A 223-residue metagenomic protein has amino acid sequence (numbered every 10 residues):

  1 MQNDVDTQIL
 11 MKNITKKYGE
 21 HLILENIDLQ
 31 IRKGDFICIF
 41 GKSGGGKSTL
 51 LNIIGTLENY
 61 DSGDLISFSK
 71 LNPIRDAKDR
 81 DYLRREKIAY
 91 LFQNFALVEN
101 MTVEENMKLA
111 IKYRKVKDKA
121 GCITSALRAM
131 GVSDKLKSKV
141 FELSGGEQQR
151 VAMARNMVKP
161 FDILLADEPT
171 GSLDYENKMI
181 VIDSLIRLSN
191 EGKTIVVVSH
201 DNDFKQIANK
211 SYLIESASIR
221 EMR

Functional and structural regions predicted by a protein language model:
I9, L24-N26, L83: Conserved structural motif at the start of ABC-family nucleotide-binding domains
G55: Helix-to-loop junction immediately C-terminal to a conserved catalytic motif
D64-Y82: ABC ATPase NBD Q-loop/coupling interface
R85, S138-F141, K159, E191: Conserved signature/switch motifs of ABC ATPase nucleotide-binding domains
K108-A120, A129: ABC-type ATPase nucleotide-binding domains, specifically the catalytic core motifs of the NBD
K139-L143, E147-Q149: Conserved ABC ATPase signature
L164-D167: Catalytic Walker B motif of ABC-type/P-loop ATPase nucleotide-binding domains
